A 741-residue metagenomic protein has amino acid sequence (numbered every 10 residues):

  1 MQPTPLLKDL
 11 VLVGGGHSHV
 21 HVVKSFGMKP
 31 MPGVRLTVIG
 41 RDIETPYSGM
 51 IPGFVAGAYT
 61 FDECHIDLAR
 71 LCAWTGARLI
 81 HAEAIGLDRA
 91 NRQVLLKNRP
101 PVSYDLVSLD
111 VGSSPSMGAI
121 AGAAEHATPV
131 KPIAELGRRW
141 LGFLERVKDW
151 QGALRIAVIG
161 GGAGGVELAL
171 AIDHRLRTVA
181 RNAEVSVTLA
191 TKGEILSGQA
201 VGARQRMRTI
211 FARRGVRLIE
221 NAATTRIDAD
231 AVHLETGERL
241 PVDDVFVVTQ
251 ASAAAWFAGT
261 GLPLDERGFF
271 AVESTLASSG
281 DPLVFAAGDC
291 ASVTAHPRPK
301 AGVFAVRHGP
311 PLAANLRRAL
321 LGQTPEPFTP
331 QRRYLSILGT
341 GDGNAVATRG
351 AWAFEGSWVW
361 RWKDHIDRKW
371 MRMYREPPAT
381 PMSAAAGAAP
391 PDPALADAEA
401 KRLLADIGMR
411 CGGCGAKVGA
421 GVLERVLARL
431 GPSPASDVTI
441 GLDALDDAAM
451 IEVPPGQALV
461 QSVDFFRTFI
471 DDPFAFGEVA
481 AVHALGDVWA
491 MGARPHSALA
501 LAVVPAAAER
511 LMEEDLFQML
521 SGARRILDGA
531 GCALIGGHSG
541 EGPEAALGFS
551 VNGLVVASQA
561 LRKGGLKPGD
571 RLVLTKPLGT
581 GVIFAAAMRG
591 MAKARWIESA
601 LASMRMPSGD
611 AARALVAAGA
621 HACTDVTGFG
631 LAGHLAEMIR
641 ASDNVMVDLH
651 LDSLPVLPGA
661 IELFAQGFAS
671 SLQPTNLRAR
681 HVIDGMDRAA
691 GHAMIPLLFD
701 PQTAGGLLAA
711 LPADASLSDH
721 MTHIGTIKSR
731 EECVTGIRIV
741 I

Functional and structural regions predicted by a protein language model:
Q2-L7, W74-A157, A180, F246: FAD-binding core/adjacent interface of flavoenzyme oxidoreductases
Q2-R78, A157-V158, V166-V201: Beta1-alpha1 glycine-rich phosphate/pyrophosphate-binding loop at the start of Rossmann-like nucleotide-binding domains
L6, D342-D397: C-terminal auxiliary extensions adjacent to catalytic cores
L79-G86, N91, V102, H174-S274: A Rossmann-like FAD-binding core segment of flavoenzymes
E125-G152, H233, R239-R307: FAD-site-proximal beta/loop scaffold in flavoenzymes
G268-F285, T329, A345-A351, A449-I451: FAD-binding beta-loop-beta segment adjacent to the flavin cofactor pocket
C290-G341: A conserved FAD-binding loop/helix module that cradles the flavin
P391-I741: Helix-biased detector of long, well-ordered alpha-helical tracts
